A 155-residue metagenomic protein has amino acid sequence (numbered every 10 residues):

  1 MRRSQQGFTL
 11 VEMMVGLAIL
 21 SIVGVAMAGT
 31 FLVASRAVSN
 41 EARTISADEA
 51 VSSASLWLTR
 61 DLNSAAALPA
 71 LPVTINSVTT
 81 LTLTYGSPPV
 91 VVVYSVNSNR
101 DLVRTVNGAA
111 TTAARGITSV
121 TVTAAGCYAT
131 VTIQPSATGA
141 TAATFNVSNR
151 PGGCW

Functional and structural regions predicted by a protein language model:
R2-N63: Aliphatic-rich helix starts adjacent to a transmembrane/signal segment
A67-W155: Cell-surface, membrane-associated systems
